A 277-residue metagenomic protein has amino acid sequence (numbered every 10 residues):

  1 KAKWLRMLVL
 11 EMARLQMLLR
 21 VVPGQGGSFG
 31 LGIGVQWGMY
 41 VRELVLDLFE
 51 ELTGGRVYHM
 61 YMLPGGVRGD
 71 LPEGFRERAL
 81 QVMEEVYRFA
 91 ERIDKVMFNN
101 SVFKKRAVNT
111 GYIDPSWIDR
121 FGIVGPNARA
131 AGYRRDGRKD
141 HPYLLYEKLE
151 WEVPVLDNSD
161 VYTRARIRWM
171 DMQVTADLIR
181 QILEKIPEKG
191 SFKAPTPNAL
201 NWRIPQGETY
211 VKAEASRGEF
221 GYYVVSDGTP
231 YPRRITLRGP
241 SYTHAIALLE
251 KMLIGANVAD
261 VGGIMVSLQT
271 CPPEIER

Functional and structural regions predicted by a protein language model:
K1-R277: Active-site bordering "gate/hinge" segments that shape substrate access to catalytic or cofactor-binding pockets
